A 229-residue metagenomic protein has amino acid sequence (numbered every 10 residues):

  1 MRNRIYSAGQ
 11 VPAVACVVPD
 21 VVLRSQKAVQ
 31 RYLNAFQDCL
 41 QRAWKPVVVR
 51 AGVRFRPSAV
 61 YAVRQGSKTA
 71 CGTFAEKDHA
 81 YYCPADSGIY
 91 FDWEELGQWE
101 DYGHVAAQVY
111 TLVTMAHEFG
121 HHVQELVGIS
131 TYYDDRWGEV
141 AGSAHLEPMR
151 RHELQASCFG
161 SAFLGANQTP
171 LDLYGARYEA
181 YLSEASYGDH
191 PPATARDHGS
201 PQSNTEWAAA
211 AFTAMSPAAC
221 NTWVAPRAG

Functional and structural regions predicted by a protein language model:
M1-R24: Non-catalytic architectural context of zinc metalloproteases
R2-Y6, S186-G229: Pan-zinc metallopeptidase signature
D20-V29, L33-R42, V49-G72, E139: Acidic helix-start/capping segments at beta-turn-to-alpha-helix junctions
W44, V113-L126, A156-S157: Active-site recognition of the HExxH zinc-binding catalytic motif
Q65-D92: Catalytic zinc-binding patch centered on the HExxH motif and its immediate surroundings that defines zinc-dependent
L96-T114, E147-P148: Short pre-active-site segment immediately N-terminal to the catalytic Zn-binding motif
E125-H152: Post-HEXXH active-site segment of zinc metalloproteases
R151-Y187: Short helix/loop segments within enzyme catalytic domains that coordinate or immediately flank catalytic cofactors
